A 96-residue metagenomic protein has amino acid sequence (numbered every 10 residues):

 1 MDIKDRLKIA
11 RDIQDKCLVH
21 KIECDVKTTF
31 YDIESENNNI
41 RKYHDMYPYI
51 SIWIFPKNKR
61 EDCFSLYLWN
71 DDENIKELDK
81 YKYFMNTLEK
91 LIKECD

Functional and structural regions predicted by a protein language model:
M1-Y47, R60-S65, W69-D96: Negatively charged, low-complexity tracts enriched in Asp/Glu with abundant Ser/Thr
P48-P56: Amphipathic beta-strand/beta-sheet edge segments enriched in Tyr/Trp
